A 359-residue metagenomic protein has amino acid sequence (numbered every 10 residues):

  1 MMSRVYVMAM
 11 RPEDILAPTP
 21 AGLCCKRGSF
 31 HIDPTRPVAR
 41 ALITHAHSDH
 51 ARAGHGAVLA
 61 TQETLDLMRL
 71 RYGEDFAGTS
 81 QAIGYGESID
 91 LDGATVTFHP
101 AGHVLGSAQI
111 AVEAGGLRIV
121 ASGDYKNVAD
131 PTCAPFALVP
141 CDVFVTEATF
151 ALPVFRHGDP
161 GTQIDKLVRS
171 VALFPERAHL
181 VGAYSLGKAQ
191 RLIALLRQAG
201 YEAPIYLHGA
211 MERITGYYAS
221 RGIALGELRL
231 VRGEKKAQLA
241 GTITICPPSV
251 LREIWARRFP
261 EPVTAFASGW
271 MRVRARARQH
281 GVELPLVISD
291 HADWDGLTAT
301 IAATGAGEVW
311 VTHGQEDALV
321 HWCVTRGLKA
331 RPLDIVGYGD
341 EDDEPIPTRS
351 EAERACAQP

Functional and structural regions predicted by a protein language model:
M1-S3: Extreme N-terminal basic, low-complexity initiation segments that serve as generic localization/processing leaders
V5, A9-R11, G222, L230-P359: C-terminal regulatory/interaction regions
R11-R36, R40, A46-G187, Q198-A199: His/Asp/Glu-rich metal-coordinating catalytic cores of metallo-dependent phosphodiesterases/hydrolases acting on
P18, P34, I43-D49, E63-L67 (+5 more regions): Short, polar loop motifs at secondary-structure junctions
A39-A46, H55-Q62, E74-I83, G93-V96 (+4 more regions): Active-site regions of enzymes building and remodeling cell-envelope glycoconjugates
A51, S107, A129-D130, A189-I193 (+3 more regions): Short, well-ordered alpha-helical microsegments
G56, L117, P175-A178, Y201-A203 (+3 more regions): Short coil/turn segments at beta-strand junctions that form active-site/ligand-binding loops
A137-L138, L152-K236, E308-P359: Binuclear metal-ion centers of metallo-dependent hydrolases, dominated by the metallo-beta-lactamase
